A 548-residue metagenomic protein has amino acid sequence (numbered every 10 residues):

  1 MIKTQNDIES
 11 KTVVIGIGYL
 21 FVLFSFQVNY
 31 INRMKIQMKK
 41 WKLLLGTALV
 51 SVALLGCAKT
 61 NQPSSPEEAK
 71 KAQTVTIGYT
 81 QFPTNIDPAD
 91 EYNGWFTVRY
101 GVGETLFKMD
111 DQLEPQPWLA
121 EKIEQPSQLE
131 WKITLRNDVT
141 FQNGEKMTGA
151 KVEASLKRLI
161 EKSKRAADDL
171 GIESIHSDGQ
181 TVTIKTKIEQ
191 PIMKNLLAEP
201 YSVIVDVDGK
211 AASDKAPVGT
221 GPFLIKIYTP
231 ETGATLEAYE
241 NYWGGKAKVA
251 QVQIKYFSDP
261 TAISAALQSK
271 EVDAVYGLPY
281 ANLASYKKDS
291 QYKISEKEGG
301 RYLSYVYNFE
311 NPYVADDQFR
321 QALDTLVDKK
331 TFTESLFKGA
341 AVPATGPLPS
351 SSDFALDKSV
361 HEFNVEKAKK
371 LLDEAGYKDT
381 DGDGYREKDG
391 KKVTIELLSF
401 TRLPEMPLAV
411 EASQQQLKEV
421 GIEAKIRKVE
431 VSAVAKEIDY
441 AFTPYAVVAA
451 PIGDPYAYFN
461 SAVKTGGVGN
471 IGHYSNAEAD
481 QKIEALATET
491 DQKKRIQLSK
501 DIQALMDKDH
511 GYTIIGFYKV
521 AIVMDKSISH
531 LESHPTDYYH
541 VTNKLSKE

Functional and structural regions predicted by a protein language model:
G78-P126, V218, T536-D537: N-terminal lobe/hinge region of extracytoplasmic solute-binding protein
E114, A198-A247, Q251, T261 (+2 more regions): Gly/Pro-rich hinge or "lid" segments in bacterial periplasmic/extracellular proteins
E121-S163: Aromatic- and charge-enriched surface segment that lines or borders ligand/interaction sites
E124, Q128, A167-D208: Surface-exposed binding/hinge segments that line and control ligand-binding clefts or catalytic entry sites
A211, Y239-S285, E423: Ligand-site clamp/hinge motif
A315-E411: Append "and occasionally in soluble cytosolic enzymes with long acidic Gly/Pro-rich linkers
L326-A355, E405-A412, A435-E548: Detector for C-terminal structural segments
D379-A450: Ligand/substrate-recognition segments at binding pockets and active sites
